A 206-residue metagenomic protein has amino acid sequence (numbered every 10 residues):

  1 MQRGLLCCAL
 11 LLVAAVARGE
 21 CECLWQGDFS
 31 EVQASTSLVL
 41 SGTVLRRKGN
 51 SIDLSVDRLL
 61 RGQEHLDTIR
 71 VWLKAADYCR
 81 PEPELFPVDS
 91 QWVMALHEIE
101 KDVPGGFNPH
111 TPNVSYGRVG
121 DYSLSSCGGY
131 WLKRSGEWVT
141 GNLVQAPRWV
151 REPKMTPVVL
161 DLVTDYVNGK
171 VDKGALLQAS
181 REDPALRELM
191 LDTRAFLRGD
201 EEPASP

Functional and structural regions predicted by a protein language model:
M1-L6: Bacterial N-terminal signal peptides that target proteins for export
A14-V16: N-terminal signal peptide c-region/cleavage motif recognized by signal peptidases
G19-C21, D77, S125: Extracellular secreted precursors and ectodomains with disulfide-bonded cysteine-rich loops/domains
E20-T36: Short boundary/loop segments of OB/S1/cold-shock single-stranded nucleic-acid-binding domains
S35-D57: Structural detector for short beta-strands of small beta-barrel domains
S37-V39, T68, Q91: Intrinsic-disorder/low-complexity, polar/charged segments enriched in Ser/Thr/Lys/Arg/Asp/Glu/Gln
N50-L73: OB-fold (S1/OB) nucleic-acid-binding surfaces
C79-P206: Netrin-like (NTR/C345C) domain of secreted extracellular proteins
